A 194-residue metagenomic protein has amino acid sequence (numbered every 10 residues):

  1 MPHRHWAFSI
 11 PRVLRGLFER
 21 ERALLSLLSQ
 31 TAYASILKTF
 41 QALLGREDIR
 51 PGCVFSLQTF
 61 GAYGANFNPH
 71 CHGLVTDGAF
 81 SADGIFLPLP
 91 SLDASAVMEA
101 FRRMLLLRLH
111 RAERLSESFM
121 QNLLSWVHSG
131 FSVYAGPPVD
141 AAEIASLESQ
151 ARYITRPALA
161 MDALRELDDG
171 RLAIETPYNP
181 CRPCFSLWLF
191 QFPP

Functional and structural regions predicted by a protein language model:
M1-P194: Beta->alpha loop/short-helix hinge microenvironment recognizer with preference for catalytic Tyr/His contexts
